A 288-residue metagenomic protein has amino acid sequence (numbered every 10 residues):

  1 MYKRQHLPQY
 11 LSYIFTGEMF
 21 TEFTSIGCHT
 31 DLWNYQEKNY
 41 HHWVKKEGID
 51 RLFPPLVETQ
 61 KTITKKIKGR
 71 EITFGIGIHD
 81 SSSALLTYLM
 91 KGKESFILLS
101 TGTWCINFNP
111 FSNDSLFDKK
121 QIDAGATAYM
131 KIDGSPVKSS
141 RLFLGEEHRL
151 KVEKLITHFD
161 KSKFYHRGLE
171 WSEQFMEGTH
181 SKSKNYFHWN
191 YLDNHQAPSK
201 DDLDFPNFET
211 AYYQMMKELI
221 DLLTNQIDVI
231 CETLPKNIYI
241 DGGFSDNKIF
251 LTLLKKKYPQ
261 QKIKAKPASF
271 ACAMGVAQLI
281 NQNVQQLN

Functional and structural regions predicted by a protein language model:
M1-Q5: Conserved small/polar residues in nucleotide/adenosyl-binding loops
H6, Y13-E18, D31-N39, K45 (+3 more regions): Active-site core segments that coordinate phosphate-bearing ligands/cofactors across diverse enzyme families
T21-G27: Nucleotide/phosphate-binding loop and acidic/charged catalytic motifs in nucleotide-binding or -utilizing enzymes
G27-T30, R51-L52, K138: Residue-level signal for pocket-adjacent positions within structured domains
H42-K61: A conserved helix-loop-beta module that forms one wall/lid of the active-site cleft in ATP-utilizing catalytic domains
